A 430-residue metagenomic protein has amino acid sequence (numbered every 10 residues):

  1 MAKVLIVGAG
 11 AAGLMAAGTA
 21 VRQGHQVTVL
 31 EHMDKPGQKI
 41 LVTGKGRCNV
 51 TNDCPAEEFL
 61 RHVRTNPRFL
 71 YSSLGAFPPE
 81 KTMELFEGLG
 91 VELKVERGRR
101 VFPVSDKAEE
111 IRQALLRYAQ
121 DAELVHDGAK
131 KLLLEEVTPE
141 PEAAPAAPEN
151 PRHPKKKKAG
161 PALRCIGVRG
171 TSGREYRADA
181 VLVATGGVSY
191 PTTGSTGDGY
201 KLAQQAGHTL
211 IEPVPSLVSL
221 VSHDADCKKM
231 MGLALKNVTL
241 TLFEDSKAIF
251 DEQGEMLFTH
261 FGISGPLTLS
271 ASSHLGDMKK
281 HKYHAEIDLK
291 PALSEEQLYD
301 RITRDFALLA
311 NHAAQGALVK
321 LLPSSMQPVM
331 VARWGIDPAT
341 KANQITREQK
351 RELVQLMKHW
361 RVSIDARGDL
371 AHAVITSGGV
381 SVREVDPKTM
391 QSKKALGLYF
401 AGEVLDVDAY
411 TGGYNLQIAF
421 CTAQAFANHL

Functional and structural regions predicted by a protein language model:
A2-V29, F426-L430: N-terminal Rossmann-like FAD-binding beta1-loop-alpha1 element of flavoenzymes
L5-V7, E175-S189, A203-Q204, M256-T259 (+1 more regions): Short hydrophobic core segments
V21-K45: Glycine-rich FAD pyrophosphate-binding loop
D34-P36, L41-V42, V50, A56-E57 (+3 more regions): An anion/pyrophosphate-binding glycine-rich loop and adjacent beta-alpha core in soluble alpha-beta enzymes
R47-V95: Glycine-rich active-site loop/strand segments that organize a redox cofactor
G75-A180: Feature captures the FAD/FMN-dependent oxidoreductase FAD-binding
V125-G128, L133, P154, A159 (+1 more regions): A glycine-rich dinucleotide-binding beta-alpha-beta segment and adjacent secondary-structure elements that constitute
A180-D226: Glycine-rich loop(s) and the adjacent beta-strand/alpha-helix scaffold that form part
